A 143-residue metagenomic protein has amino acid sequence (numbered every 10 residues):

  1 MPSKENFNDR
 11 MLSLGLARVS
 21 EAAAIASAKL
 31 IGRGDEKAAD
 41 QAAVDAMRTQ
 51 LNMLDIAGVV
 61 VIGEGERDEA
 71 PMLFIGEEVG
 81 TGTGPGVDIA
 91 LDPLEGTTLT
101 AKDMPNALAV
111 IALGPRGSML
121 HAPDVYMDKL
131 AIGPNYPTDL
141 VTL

Functional and structural regions predicted by a protein language model:
M1-A90: N-terminal subdomain of lithium-sensitive/metallo-dependent phosphomonoesterases centered on the IMPase/IPPase/PAP
P2, P71, P93, P123 (+1 more regions): Proline-rich intrinsically disordered, low-complexity coils
N6, N52, A101, L120-A122: Homeobox/homeodomain signature
L30, D35-A38, E95-T97, T138-L143: Proteins with a high burden of low-complexity, intrinsically disordered sequence enriched in S/T/G/P/A and R, requiring
T49, T81-T83, T97-T100, T138 (+1 more regions): Residue-identity detector for threonine
G84-L94, L99-L120: DPxDG-like acidic metal-binding loop motif
V110, R116-L143: Acidic beta-strand-loop-alpha-helix segment within the catalytic core of divalent metal-dependent phosphate-processing
